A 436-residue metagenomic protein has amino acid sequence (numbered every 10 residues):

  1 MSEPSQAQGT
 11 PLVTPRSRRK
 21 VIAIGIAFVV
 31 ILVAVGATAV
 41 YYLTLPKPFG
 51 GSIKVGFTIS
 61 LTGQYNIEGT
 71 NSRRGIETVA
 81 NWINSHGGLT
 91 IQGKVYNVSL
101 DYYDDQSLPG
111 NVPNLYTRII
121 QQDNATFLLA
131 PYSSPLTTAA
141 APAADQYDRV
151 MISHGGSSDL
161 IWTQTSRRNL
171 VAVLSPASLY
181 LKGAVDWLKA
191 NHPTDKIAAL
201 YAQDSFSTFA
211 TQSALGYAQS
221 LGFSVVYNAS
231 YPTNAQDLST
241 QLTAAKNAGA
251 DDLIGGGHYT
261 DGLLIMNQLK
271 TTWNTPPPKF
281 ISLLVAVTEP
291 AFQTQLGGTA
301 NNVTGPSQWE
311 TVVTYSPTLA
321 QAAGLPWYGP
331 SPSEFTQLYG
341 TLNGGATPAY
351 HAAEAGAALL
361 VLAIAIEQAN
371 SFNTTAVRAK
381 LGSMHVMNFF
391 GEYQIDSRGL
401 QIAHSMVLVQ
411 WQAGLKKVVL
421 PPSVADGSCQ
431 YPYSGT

Functional and structural regions predicted by a protein language model:
M1-F49, T436: Secretory targeting signatures
L45-F57, L89-N97, K189-D195: Immediate post-signal peptide segment of exported/extracytoplasmic ligand-binding proteins
G56-E77, Y103-P109, Y132-S133, L200-T208 (+1 more regions): Extracytoplasmic "Venus flytrap"
I67-R74, L89-Q164, V173, Y231-L238 (+2 more regions): Beta-alpha junction/loop-to-helix N-cap segments that form part of ligand/metal-binding clefts
E68-I91, Q212-Y217: Short, polar/charged alpha-helical segment
A125-N228, T275, K279-T314: Extracytoplasmic ligand/sensor domains, especially the bilobed periplasmic-binding protein
K270-G356, S423-D426, Q430-G435: Extracellular/periplasmic periplasmic-binding protein-like sensory domains
Y339-A353, V361-V418: Segments of small-molecule ligand-sensing domains
